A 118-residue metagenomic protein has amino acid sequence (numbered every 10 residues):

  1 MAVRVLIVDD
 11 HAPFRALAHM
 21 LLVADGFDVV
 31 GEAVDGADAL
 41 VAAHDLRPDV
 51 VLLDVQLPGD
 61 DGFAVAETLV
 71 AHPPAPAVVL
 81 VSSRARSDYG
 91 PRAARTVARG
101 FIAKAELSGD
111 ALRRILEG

Functional and structural regions predicted by a protein language model:
V8-D9, A33, V51: Conserved sequence signature across two-component system core domains
D9, D54, S82: Active-site residues of response regulator receiver
A12-G31: Two-component/phosphorelay signaling modules centered on CheY-like receiver
D35-D38, D61-A64: Acidic catalytic/metal-coordinating carboxylates
H44-L46, T68-P76, T96: Conserved phosphotransfer cores of two-component systems
L46-L52, L57: Active-site beta3 strand of CheY-like receiver
P58, R86: The feature encodes the CheY-like receiver
G62, A93-G100: As written
